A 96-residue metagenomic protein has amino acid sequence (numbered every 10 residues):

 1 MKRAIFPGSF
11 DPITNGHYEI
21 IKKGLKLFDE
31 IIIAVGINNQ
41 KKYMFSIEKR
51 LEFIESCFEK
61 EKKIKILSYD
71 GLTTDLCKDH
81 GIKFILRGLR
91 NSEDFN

Functional and structural regions predicted by a protein language model:
M1-N96: Nucleotidyltransferase catalytic core that binds NTPs
